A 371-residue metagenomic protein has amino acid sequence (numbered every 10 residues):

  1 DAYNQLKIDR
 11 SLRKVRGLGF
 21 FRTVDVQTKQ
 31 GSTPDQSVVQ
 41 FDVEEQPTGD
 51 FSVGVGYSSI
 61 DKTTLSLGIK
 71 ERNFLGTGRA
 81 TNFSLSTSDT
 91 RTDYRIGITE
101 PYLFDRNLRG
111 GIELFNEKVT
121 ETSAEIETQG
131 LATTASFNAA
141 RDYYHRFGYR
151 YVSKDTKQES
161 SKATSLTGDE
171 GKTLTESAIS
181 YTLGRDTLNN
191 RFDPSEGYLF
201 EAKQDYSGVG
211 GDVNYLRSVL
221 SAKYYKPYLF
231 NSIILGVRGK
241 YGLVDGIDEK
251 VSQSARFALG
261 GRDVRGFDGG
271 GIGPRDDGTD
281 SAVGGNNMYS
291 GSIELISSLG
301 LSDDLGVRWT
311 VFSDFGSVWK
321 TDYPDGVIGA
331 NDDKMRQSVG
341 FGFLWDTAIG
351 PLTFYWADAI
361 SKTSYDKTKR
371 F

Functional and structural regions predicted by a protein language model:
D1-Y57, G68, N82-E100, I126 (+1 more regions): Periplasmic polypeptide-binding modules associated with outer-membrane biogenesis and secretion
G17, S32, D50, K157-V307 (+2 more regions): C-terminal outer-membrane beta-barrel translocator/porin domains of Gram-negative envelope proteins and their
F21, Q46-T48, I60, F74-G76 (+7 more regions): Outer-membrane beta-barrel channels and translocator barrels
T48-S59, L65-S88, R109-T120, Y198-G208 (+4 more regions): Transmembrane beta-strand segments that form the barrel wall of outer-membrane beta-barrel proteins
D61-L65, T90-Y94, E125-L131, T173-I179 (+6 more regions): Residues that define the transmembrane beta-barrel architecture of outer-membrane proteins
L67-E71, L85, I96-E100, T133-F137 (+9 more regions): Residues on the lipid-exposed face of transmembrane beta-strands in outer-membrane beta-barrel proteins
T92-T175: Transmembrane beta-barrel wall of Gram-negative outer-membrane proteins
K240-D245, G261-D263, A348-F371: Predominantly the C-terminal beta-signal and adjacent terminal strand-loop region of outer-membrane beta-barrel
